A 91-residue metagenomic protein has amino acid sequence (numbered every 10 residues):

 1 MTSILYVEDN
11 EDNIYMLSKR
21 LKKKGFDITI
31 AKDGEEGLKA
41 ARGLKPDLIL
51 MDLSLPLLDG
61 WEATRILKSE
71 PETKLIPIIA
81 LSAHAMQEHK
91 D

Functional and structural regions predicted by a protein language model:
E8, K32: Conserved acidic carboxylate
Y15-K23: Charged docking surfaces used in two-component/phosphorelay signaling
L44-L50, L55: Active-site beta3 strand of CheY-like receiver
K45-D47, E72-P77: His-Asp phosphorelay/catalytic-motif detector in bacterial-type signaling
P56, R65, K74, M86: The feature encodes the CheY-like receiver
